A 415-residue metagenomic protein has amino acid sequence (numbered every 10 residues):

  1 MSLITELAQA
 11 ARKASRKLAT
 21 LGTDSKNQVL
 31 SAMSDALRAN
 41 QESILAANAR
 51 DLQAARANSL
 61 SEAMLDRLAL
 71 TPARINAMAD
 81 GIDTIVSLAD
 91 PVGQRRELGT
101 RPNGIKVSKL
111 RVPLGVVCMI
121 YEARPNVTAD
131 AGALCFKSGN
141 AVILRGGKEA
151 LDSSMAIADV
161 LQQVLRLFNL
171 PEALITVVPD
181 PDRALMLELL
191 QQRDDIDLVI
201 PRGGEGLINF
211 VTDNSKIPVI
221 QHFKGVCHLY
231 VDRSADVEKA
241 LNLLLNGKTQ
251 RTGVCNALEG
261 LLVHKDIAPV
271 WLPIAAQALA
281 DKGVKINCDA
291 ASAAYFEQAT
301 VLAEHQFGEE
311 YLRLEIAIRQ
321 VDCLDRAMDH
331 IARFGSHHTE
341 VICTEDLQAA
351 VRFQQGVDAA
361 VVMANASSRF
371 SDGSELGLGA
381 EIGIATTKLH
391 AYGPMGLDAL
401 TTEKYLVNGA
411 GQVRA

Functional and structural regions predicted by a protein language model:
M1-V107: N-terminal Rossmann-like NAD(P)+-binding subdomain of aldehyde/semialdehyde dehydrogenases
S2, A123-N126, D130-S138, V160 (+2 more regions): ALDH superfamily catalytic-core signature
A14-L21, A36-N40, A47, D51 (+16 more regions): Change "in soluble alpha/beta enzymes" to "in soluble alpha/beta proteins
T23-N27, F168-I175, T252-L258, K285-A291 (+2 more regions): Flexible, glycine/charged-enriched surface loops at secondary-structure junctions
Q28, D329-R414: C-terminal core of ALDH-fold dehydrogenases
S87, R95-S234, E238: Rossmann-like NAD(P) dinucleotide-binding subdomain of oxidoreductase/dehydrogenase enzymes
K265-S367: NAD(P)-dependent aldehyde/semialdehyde dehydrogenase
